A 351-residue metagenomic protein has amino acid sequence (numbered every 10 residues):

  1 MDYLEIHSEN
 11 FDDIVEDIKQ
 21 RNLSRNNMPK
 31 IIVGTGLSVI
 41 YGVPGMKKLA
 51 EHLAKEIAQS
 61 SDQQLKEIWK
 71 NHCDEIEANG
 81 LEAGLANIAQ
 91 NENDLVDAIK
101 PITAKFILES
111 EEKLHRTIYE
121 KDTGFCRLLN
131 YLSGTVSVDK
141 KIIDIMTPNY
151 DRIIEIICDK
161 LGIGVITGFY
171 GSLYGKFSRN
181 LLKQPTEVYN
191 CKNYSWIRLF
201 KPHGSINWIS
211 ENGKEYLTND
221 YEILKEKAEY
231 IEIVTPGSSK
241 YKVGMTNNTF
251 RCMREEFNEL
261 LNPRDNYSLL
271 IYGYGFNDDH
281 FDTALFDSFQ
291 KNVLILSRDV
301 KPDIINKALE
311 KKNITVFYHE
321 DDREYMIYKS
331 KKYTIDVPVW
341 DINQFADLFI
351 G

Functional and structural regions predicted by a protein language model:
M1-I156: Gly/serine-rich nucleotide phosphate-binding loop at the start of the catalytic core of nucleotide/ADP-ribose-handling
M1-I31, L37-V39, V243-G244, E255-G351: SIR2/sirtuin-family catalytic core signature
N10-D17, K121-Y131, N180-T186, N248-L260: A Trp-anchored, charged/polar loop motif used as the substrate-binding/catalytic surface of acyl/ester-handling
Q20-S24, P29, G134-V138, M146 (+3 more regions): A general structural signal for short secondary-structure junctions and capping/turn motifs
I40-G42, I154-I156, W208-N212, H280 (+1 more regions): Short helix/loop capping segments that flank catalytic or ligand/cofactor-binding pockets
D62-Q64, G175-Y189, I295-K307: Short, flexible loop segments at boundaries between secondary-structure elements
E75-L85, S137-V234: Extended, H/D-rich, highly charged conserved domains that either
E215-S268: Acidic, metal/cofactor-coordinating or nucleic-acid-engaging core segments within structured domains
